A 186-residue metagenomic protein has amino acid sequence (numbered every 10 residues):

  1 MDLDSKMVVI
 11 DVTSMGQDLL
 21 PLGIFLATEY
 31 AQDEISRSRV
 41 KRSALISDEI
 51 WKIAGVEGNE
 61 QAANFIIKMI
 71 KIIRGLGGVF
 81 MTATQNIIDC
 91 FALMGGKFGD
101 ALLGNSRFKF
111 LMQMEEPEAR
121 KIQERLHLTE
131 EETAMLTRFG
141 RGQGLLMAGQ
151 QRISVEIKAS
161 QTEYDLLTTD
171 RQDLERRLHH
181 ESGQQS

Functional and structural regions predicted by a protein language model:
M1-V9, P21-L22, L26-R37, L136-S186: Conserved P-loop NTPase motor module
T13-M135, Q161: Conserved P-loop NTPase motor cores
